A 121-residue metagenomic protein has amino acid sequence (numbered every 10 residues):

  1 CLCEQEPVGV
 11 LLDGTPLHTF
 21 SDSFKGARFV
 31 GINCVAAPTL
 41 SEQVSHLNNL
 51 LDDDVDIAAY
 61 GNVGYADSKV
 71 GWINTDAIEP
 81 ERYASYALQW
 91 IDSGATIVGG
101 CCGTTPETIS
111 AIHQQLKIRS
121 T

Functional and structural regions predicted by a protein language model:
C1-T121: Domain-level signal for soluble alpha/beta catalytic cores
